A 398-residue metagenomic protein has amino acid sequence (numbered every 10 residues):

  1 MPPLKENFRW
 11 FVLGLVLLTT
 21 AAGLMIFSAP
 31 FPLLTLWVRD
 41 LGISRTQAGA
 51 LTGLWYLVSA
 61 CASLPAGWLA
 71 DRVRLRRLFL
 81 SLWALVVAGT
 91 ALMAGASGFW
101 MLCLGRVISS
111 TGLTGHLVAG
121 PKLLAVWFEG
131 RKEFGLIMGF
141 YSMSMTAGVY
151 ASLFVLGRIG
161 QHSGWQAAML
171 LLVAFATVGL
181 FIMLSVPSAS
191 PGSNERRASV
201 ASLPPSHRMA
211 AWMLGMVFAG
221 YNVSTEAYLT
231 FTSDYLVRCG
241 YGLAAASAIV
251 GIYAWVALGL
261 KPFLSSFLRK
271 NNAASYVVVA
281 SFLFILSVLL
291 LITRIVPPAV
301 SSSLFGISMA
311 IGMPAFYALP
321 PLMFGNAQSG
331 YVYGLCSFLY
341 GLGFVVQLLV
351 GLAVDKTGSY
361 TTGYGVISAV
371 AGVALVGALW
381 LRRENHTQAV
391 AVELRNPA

Functional and structural regions predicted by a protein language model:
P30-F31, A210-K261: Extracytoplasmic gate region of multi-pass secondary transporters
C61-S97: Conserved MFS/SLC helix-loop-helix module at the cytosolic interface between two early adjacent transmembrane helices
A62-R74, L260-N272, D355: Helix-to-loop junctions at the C-terminal end of transmembrane segments in multipass secondary transporters
G89, W100-I108, P297-F305: Paired small-residue
G105-S144: Cytoplasmic helix-loop-helix junction between adjacent transmembrane helices in 12-TM secondary transporters
G139-P187: Helix-loop-helix hairpin linking two adjacent transmembrane segments in secondary transporters
N272-L319: C-terminal transmembrane helical hairpin of 12-TM major facilitator-type secondary transporters
M323-S359, I367: A late C-terminal transmembrane helix in Major Facilitator Superfamily
